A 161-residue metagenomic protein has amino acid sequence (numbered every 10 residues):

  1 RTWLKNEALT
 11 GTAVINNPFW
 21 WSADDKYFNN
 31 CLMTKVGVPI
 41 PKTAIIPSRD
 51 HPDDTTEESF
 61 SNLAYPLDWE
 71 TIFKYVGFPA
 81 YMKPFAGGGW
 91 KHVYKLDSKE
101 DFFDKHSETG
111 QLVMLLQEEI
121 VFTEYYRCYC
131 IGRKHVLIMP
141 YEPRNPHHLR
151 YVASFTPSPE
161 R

Functional and structural regions predicted by a protein language model:
R1-A8, I15-A23: N-terminal glycine-rich "phosphate-gripper" loop used for MgATP/nucleotide binding and carboxylate activation
L9-G11, V36: Short, structured coil segments at secondary-structure junctions
N16, E118, M139-P140: Pocket-edge structural micro-motifs
F19-Y125, S154-P159: Active-site nucleotide/adenylate-binding loops and adjacent lid/helix of ATP-dependent enzymes
A80, V136-L137: Protein kinase-like catalytic core scaffold
C130-K134: Short acidic-glycine loop/turn motifs at beta-strand connectors
I138-R161: Glycine/small-residue-rich hydrophobic helix-like segments
